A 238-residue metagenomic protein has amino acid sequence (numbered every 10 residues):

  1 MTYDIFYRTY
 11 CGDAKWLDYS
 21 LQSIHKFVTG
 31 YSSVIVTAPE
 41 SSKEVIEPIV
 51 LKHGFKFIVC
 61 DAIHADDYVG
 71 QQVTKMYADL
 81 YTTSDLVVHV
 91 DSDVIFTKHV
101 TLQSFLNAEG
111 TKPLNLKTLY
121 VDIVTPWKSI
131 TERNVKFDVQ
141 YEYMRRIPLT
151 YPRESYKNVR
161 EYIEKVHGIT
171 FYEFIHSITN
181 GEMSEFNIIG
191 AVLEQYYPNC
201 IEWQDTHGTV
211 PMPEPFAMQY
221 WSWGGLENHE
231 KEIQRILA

Functional and structural regions predicted by a protein language model:
M1-Q22: N-proximal low-complexity "stem/linker" segments adjacent to membrane-targeting elements
Y7-T9, T37-E40, S222: Short beta-strand/turn micro-motifs composed of small residues that flank or help shape donor/cofactor-binding pockets
Q22-Y31: Short, acidic, metal-binding catalytic loop of nucleotide-sugar glycosyltransferases
T37-Y81: Active-site-proximal specificity loops/subdomain of glycosyltransferases
V87: Short aromatic/hydrophobic "clamp" motif used to bind/position activated sugar donors
D91-I95: The conserved acidic donor/metal-binding loop of glycosyltransferases
F96-T131: Conserved donor-nucleotide/metal-binding helix-loop-beta segment in metal-dependent transferases, i.e., the alpha-helix
V139-W221: Catalytic core and acceptor-binding pocket of nucleotide-sugar-dependent glycosyltransferases
